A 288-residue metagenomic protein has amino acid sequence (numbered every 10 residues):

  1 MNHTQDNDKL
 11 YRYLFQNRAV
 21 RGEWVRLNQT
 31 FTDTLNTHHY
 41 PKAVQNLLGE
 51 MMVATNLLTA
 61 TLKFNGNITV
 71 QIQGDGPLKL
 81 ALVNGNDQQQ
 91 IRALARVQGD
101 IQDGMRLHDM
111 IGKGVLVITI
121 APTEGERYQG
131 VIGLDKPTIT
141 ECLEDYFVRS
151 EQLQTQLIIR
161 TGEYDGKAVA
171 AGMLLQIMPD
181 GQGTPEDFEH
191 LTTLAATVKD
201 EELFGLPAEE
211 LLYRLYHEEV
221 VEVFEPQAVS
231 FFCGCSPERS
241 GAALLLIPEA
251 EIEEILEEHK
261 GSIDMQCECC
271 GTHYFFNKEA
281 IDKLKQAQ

Functional and structural regions predicted by a protein language model:
N2-E225: Interaction interfaces in information-processing and related assembly proteins
A195-Q288: Cys/His-clustered metal-coordination modules, chiefly Zn-binding fingers
